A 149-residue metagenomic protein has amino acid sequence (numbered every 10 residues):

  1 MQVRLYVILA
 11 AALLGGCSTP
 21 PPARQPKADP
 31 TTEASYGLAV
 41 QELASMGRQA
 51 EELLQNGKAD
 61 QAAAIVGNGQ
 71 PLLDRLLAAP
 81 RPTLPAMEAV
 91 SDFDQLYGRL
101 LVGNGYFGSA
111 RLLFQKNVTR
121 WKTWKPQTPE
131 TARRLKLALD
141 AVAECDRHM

Functional and structural regions predicted by a protein language model:
L14-G16: C-terminal motif of bacterial Sec signal peptides marking the signal peptidase cleavage site
S18-T32: Bacterial Sec signal peptide processing site at the extreme N-terminus
E33, G37-Q41, R81-E88, R133: Residue signature of alpha-solenoid helical repeat architecture, marking inter-repeat boundaries and helix-start
L73-P80, R120-T128: Alpha-helical junction/boundary sensor with strong preference for TPR arrays
